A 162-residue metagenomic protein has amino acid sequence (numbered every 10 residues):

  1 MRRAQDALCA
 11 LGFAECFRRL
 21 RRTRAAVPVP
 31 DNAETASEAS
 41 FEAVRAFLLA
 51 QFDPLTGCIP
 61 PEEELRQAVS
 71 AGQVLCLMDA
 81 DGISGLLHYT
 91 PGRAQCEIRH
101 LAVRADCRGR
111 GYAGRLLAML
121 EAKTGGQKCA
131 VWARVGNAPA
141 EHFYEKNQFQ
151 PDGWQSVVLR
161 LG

Functional and structural regions predicted by a protein language model:
M1-A7, R108, V131-E141, V157-G162: Conserved beta-strand-loop-alpha-helix junction that forms the acyl-donor binding cleft
L8, Y144, F149: Conserved active-site tyrosine of GNAT-family acetyltransferases
G12, F17-R18, G85, G153: A structural microfeature
R19, A26-C58: Short amphipathic alpha-helix that is part of the acyltransferase structural core
F52-I83: Active-site rim helix/loop that mediates acceptor-substrate recognition in acyltransferases
C76, G82-P91, Q95-A102: Conserved beta-strand in the GNAT
V103, G109-A122, H142, K146: Conserved acetyl-CoA-binding loop-helix of GNAT-fold acetyltransferases
